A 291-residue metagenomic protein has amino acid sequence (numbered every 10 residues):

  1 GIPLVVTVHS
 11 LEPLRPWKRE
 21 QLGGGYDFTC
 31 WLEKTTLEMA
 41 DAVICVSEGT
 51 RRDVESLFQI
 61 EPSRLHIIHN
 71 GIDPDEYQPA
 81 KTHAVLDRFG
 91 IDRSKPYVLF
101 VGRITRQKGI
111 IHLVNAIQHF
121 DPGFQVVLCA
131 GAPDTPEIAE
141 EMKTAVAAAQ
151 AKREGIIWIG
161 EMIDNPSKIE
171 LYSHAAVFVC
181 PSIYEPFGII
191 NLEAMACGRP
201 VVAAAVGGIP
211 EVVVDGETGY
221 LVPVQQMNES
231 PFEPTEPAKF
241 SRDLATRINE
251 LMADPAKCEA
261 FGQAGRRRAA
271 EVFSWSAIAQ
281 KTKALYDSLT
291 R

Functional and structural regions predicted by a protein language model:
I2-V5, L14-T35, E55-S56: Nucleotide-sugar donor phosphate/pyrophosphate-binding loop at the beta->alpha transition of glycosyltransferases
G49, G71: Carbohydrate-associated surface elements
I72, Q125-K143, I157-E161: Glycosyltransferase donor-sugar binding loop
K95, A139-P166: Nucleotide-activated donor-binding/catalytic signature segment of Leloir-type glycosyltransferases, i.e., the conserved
P96, F100-H119, E140: A conserved mid-protein helix/loop that constitutes part of the nucleotide-sugar donor-binding site
E170-A175: Short alpha-helical donor nucleotide-sugar binding micro-motif in glycosyltransferases
I183: Aromatic "clamp/platform" in nucleotide-sugar-dependent glycosyltransferases that forms part of the donor/acceptor
P200-A203, V213, Y220-L221: Short hydrophobic beta-strand element within catalytic cores of glycosyltransferases and related nucleotide-activated
